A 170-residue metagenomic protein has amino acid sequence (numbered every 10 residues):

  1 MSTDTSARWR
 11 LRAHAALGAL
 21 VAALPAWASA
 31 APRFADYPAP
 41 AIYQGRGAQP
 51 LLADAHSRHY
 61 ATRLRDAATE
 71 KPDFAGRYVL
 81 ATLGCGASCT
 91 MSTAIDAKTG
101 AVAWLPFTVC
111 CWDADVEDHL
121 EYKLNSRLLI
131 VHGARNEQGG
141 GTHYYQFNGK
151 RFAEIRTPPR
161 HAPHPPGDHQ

Functional and structural regions predicted by a protein language model:
T3-A16: Bacterial N-terminal signal peptides that target proteins for export
A15-L24: Bacterial N-terminal signal peptides
L24-E70, D168-H169: Terminal domain-start segments
L51, A94-L105, Y144-I155: Surface-exposed loop/turn elements that mediate protein-protein interactions on large endomembrane-trafficking
E70-A103: Mid-length scaffold segments of soluble, non-membrane domains
D73-Y78, A97-G100, Y122-L129, N148-R151: Short, solvent-exposed coil/turn segments at beta-strand boundaries
P106-F147, R160-H169: Short aromatic loop motif centered on NTY/YTY
